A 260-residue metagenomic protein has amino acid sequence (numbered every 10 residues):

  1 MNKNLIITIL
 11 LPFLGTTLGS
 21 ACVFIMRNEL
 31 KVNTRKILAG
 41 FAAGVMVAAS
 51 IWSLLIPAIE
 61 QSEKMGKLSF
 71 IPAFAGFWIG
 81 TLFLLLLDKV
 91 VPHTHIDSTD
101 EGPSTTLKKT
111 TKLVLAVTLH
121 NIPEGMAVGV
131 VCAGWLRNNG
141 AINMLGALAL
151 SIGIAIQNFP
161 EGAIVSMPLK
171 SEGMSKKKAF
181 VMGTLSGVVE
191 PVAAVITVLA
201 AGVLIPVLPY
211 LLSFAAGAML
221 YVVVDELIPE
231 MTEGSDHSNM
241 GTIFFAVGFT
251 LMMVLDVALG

Functional and structural regions predicted by a protein language model:
M1-G260: Intrinsically disordered, metal-sensing/regulatory segments
